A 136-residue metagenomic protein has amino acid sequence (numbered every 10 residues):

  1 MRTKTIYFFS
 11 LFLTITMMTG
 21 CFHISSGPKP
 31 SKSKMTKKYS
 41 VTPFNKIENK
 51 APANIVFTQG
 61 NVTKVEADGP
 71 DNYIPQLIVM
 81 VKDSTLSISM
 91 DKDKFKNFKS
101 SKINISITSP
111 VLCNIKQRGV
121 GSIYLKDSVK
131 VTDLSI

Functional and structural regions predicted by a protein language model:
M1-Y7: Positively charged n-region of N-terminal signal peptides that target proteins for export
R2, C21-K50, N54-R118, S122-S135: Acidic (Asp/Glu) and glycine-rich low-complexity loops/linkers that are typically intrinsically disordered
S10-G20: Bacterial N-terminal signal peptides
